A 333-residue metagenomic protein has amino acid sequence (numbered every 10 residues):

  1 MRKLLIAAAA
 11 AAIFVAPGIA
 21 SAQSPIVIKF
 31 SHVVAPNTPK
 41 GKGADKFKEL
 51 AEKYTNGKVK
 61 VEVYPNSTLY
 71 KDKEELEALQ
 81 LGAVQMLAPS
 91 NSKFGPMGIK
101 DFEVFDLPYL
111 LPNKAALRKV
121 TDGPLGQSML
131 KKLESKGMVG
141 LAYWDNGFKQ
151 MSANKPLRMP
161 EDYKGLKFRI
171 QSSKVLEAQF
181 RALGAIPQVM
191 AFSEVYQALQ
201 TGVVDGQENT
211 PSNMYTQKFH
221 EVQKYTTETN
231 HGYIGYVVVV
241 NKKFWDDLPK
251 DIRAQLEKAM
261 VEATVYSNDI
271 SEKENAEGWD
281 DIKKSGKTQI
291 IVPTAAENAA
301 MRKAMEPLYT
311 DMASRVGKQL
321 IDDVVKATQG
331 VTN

Functional and structural regions predicted by a protein language model:
M1-L4: Positively charged n-region of N-terminal signal peptides that target proteins for export
I6-V15: Hydrophobic helical h-region of N-terminal Sec-dependent signal peptides in bacterial secretory/periplasmic proteins
V15-A22: Sec/Tat signal peptide C-region and signal peptidase I cleavage site
Q23-A116, P124-Q127, K131-N333: N-terminal secretory/targeting leader peptides
